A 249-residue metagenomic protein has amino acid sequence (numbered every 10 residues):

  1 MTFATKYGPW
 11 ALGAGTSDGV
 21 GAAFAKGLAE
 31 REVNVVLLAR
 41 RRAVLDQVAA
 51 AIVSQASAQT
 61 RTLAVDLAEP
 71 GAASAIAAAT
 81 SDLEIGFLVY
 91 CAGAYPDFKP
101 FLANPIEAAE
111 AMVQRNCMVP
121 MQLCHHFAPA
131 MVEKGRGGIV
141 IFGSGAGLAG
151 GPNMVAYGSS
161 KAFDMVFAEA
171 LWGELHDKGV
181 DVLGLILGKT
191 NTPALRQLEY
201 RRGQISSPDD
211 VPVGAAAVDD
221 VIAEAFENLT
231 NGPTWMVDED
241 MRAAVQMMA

Functional and structural regions predicted by a protein language model:
W10, G15-G19: Conserved glycine-rich cofactor-binding loop
A14, I85-G93, N116, I141: Rossmann-fold scaffold of SDR-type NAD(P)-dependent oxidoreductases
R31-Q47: Conserved glycine-rich Rossmann-like NAD(P)H-binding loop of the short-chain dehydrogenase/reductase
E69, S74, A78, F87 (+2 more regions): Conserved mid-core segment of classical short-chain dehydrogenase/reductases
L102-Q122, R136, D164: Catalytic Tyr-X3-Lys loop
C124, S160: Active-site helix of classical SDR
S144: Residue(s) in the substrate-gating loop at a strand-loop-helix junction that position the organic substrate next
G184, Y200-M248: C-terminal helical subdomain
